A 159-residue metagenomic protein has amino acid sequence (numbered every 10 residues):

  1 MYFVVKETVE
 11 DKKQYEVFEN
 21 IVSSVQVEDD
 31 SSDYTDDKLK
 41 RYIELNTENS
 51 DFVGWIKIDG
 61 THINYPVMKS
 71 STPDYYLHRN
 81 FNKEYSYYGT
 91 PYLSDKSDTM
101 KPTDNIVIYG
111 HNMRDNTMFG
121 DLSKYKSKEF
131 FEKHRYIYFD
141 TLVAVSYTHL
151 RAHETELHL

Functional and structural regions predicted by a protein language model:
M1-D29: N-terminal membrane-targeting segments
Y34-F52, T72-S97, T117-Y136: N-terminal post-signal-peptidase region of extra-cytosolic proteins
N46-V53, I58-G60, Y65: Beta-strand-rich N-terminal accessory domains
G54, I58, K133-V145: Short conserved beta-strand and strand-loop elements enriched in small hydrophobics with frequent Asp/Gly
I58-H62, K69-S71, F81, S97 (+4 more regions): A mature extracytoplasmic/lumenal domain signature
N64-P66, Y136, Y147: Well-ordered beta-strand positions in beta-sheet-rich domains
Y92-K96, T103-D104, Y109: A cross-kingdom signal targeting lumenal/periplasmic-facing segments of multi-pass membrane and secretory-pathway
T148-L157: Conserved small/polar residues in nucleotide/adenosyl-binding loops
